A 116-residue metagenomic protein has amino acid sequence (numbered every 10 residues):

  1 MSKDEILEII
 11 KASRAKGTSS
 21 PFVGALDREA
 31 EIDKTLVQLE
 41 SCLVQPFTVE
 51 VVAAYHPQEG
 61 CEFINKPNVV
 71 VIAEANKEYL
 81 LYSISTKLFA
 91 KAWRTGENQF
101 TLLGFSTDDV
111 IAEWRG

Functional and structural regions predicted by a protein language model:
M1-G60: N-terminal domain-onset segments
I6-I10, I32, I64, I72 (+2 more regions): Weak global preference for isoleucine
C42-T101: Amphipathic protein-protein interaction modules
W93-G116: Compact, glycine/acidic-enriched structural inserts
